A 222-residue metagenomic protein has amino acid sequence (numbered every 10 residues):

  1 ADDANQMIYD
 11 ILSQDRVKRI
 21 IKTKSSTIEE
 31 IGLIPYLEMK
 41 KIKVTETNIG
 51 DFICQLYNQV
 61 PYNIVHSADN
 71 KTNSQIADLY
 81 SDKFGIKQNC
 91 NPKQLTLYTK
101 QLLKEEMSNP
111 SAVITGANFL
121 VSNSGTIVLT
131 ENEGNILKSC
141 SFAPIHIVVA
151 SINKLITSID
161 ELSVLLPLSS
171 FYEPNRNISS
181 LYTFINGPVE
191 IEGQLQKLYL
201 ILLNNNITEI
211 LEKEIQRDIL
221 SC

Functional and structural regions predicted by a protein language model:
A1-I219: The feature marks the mature, well-folded catalytic cores of soluble enzymes
C222: Short cysteine clusters
